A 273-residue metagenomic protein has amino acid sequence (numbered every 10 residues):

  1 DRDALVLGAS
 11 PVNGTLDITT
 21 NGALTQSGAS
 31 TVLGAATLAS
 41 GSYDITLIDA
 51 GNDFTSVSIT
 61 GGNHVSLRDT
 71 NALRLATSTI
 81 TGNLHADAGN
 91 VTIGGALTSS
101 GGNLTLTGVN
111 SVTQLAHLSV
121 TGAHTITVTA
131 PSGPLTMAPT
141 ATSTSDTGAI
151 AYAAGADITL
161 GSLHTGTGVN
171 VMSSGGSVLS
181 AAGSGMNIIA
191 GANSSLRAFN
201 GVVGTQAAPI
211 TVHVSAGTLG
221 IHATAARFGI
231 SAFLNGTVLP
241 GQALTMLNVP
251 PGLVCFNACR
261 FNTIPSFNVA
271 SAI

Functional and structural regions predicted by a protein language model:
D1-I273: Extracellular lectin-like interaction modules
